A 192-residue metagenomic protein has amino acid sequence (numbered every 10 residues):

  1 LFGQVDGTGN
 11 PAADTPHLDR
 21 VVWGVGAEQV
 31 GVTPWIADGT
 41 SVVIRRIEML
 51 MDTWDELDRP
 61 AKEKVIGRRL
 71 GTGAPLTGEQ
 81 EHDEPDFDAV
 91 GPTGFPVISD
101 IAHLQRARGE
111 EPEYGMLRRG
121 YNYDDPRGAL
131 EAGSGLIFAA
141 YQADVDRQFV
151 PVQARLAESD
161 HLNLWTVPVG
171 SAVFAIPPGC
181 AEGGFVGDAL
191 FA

Functional and structural regions predicted by a protein language model:
L1-A192: Long, histidine/aromatic-enriched segments associated with O2/redox biology
